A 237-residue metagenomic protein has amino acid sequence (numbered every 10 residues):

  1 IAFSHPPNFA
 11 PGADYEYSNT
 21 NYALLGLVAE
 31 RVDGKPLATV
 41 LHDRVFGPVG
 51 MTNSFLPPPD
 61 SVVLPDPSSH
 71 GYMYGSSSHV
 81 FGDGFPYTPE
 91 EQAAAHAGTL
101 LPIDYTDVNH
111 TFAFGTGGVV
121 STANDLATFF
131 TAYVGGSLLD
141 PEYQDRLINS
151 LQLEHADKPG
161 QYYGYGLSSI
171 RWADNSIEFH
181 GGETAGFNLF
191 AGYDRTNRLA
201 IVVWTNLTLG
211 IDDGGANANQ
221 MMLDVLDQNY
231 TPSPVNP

Functional and structural regions predicted by a protein language model:
I1-I177, G181: Short, surface-exposed loop or secondary-structure junction motifs that flank catalytic or metal-binding residues
V28-V32, V202-V203, V225: Hydrophobic aliphatic residue packing
H155, T208-L209: Surface-exposed, flexible loop/turn segments at secondary-structure boundaries
K158, V202, I211-D212: Generic domain-boundary/flexible-linker signal
H180, F190-T208: Short, well-ordered beta-strand elements
G186-F187: Short, small/polar residue-rich loop motifs at catalytic or cofactor-binding pockets
L209-P237: Short, gly/Ser/Thr-rich active-site loops of penicillin-recognizing serine hydrolases
